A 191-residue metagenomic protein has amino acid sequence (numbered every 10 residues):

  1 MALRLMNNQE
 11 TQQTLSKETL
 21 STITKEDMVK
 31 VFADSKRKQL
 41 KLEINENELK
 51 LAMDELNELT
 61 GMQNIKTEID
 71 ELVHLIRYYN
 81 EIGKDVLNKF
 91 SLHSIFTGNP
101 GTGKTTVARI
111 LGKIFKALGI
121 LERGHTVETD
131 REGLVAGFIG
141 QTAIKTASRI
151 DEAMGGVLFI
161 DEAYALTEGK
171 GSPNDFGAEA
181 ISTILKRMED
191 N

Functional and structural regions predicted by a protein language model:
M1-N7, Q63: The conserved phosphate-sensing helix
L5-N45: Conserved C-terminal helix/linker of AAA+ ATPases
L49-S94, K113: Pre-Walker A (pre-P-loop) alpha-helix and adjacent loop at the N terminus of AAA/AAA+ ATPase modules, a conserved
K89-G124, S148-M154: Walker A/P-loop
S94, V127-T129, L158-F159: Hydrophobic positions in the central parallel beta-sheet of the AAA+
E122-A153, A178: Short glycine-rich substrate-engagement loop in P-loop NTPases that contacts/grips substrate
R131-E132, E162-Y164: Conserved Walker B
Y164-N191: Conserved catalytic/switch belt of AAA+ P-loop NTPases
